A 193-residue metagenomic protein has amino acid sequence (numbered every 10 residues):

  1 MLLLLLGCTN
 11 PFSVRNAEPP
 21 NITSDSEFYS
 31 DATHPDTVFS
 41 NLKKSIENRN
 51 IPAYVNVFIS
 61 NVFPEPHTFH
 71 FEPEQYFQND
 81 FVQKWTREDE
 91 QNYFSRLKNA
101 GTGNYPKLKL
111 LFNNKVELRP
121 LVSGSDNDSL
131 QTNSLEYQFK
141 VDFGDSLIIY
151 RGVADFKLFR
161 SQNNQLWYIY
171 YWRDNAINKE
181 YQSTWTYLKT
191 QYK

Functional and structural regions predicted by a protein language model:
M1-T9: Sec-dependent bacterial lipoprotein signal peptides
C8-N48, N56: Short, low-complexity N-terminal intrinsically disordered segments enriched in polar/charged residues
T9-T23, L130-K193: Short beta-strand edge/turn micro-motifs at domain boundaries
I22, F28, A32, S95 (+2 more regions): N-terminal targeting or signal-anchor segments and their processing/structural boundaries
H34-T37, N41, A53, W85 (+1 more regions): Extracytoplasmic/secreted proteins, especially bacterial periplasmic and envelope-associated proteins
E47, I59-F63, S95-G103: Sec-exported extracytoplasmic/periplasmic mature domains
R49-E72: Short, well-ordered alpha-helical segments enriched in acidic and aromatic residues
Y76-I149: Surface-exposed, charged secondary-structure patches
